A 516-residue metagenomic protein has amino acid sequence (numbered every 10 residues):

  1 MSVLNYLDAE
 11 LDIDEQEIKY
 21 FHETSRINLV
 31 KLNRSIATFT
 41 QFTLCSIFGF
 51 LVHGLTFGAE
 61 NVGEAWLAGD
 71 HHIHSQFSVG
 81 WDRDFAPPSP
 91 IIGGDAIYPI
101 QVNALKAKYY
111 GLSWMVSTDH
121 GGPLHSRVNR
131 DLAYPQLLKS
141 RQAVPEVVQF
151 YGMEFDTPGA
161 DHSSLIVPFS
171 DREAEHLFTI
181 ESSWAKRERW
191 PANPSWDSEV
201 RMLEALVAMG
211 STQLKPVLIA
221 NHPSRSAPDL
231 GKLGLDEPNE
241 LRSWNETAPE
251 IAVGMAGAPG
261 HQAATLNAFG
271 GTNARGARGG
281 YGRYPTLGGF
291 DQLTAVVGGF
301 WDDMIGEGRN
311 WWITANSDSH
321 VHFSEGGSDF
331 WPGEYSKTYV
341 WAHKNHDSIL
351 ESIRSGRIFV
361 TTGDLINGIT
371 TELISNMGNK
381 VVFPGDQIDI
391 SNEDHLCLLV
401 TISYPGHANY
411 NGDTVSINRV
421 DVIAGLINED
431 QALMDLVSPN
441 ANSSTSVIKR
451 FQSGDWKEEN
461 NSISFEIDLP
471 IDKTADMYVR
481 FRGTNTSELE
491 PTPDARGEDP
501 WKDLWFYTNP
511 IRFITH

Functional and structural regions predicted by a protein language model:
M1-I36: N-terminal secretory signal peptides that target proteins for export/translocation
T40-H53: Bacterial N-terminal signal peptides
F57-W66, H74-S78, S117-P123, Y134 (+2 more regions): C-terminal functional module detector
N61-G234, N239-R242, A295, N316 (+3 more regions): A metal-dependent hydrolase metal-coordination microenvironment
N103-S113, S140-A143, M209, A258 (+4 more regions): Structured segments of extracytoplasmic/periplasmic soluble domains in secreted or envelope-associated proteins
D171-S183, E237-A258, Y335-D347: Acidic, His- and aromatic-enriched active-site or binding-groove loops in soluble protein domains that engage sugars
R189-F330, G412, S416-D435: Domain-core and long-helix interface of multi-subunit machines
